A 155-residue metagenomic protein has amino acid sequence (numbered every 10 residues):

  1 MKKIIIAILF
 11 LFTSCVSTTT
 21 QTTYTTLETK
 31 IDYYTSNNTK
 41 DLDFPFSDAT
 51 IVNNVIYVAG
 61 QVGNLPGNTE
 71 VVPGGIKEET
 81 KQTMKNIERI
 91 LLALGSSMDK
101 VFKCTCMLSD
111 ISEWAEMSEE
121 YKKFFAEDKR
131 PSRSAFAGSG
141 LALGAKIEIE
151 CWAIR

Functional and structural regions predicted by a protein language model:
I4-T13: Sec-dependent N-terminal signal peptides
C15-K85, R89-L94, L108-R155: N-terminal presequence-like segments and the immediate start of the first folded domain
S97-M98: Alpha-helix N-cap/start motif
F102-C104: Surface-exposed aromatic
